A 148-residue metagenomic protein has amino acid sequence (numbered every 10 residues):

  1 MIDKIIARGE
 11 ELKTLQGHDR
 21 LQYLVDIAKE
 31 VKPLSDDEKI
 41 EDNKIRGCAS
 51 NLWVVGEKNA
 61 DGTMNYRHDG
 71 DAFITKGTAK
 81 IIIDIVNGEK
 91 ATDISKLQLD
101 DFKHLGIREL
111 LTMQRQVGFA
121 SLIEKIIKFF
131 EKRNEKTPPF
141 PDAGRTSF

Functional and structural regions predicted by a protein language model:
M1-N51, K58-G62, D100-N134: N-terminal intrinsically disordered, cationic/polar leader segments that include organellar targeting peptides
A7-R8, T78-I81: A general alpha-helix detector
R20, I74-A79, K90, Q98 (+1 more regions): Amphipathic alpha-helical interface surfaces
D42-C48, Y66-G70, T92-L97, S147: Solvent-exposed interaction patches of small proteins and small membrane subunits
E57-I74, I83-N87: Conserved interaction-surface patches within small, structured recognition/assembly domains
G88-L105: Glycine-rich phosphate/pyrophosphate-binding loops and their adjacent beta-strand/loop elements at enzyme active sites
